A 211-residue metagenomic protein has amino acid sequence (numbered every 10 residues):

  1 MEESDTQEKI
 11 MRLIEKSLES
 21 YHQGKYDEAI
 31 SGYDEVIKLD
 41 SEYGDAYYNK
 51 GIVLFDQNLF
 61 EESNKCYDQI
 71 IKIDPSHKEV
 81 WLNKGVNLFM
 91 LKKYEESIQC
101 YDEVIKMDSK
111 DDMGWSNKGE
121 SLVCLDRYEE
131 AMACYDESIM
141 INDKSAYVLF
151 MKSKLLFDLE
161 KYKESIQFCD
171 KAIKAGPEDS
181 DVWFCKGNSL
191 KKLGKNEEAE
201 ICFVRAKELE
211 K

Functional and structural regions predicted by a protein language model:
E8-L39, D45, N49-D56: Alpha-helical segment of the N-proximal tetratricopeptide repeat
